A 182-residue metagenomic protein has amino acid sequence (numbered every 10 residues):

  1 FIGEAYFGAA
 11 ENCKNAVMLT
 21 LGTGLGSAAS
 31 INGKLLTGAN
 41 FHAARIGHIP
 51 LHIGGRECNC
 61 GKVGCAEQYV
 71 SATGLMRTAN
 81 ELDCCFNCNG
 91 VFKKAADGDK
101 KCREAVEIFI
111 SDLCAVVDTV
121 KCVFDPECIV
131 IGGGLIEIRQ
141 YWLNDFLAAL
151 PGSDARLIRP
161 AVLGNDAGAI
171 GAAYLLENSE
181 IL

Functional and structural regions predicted by a protein language model:
F1-Y6, G26-A29, I49: Adenylate-forming
Y6-C13, L35, P50-L182: ATP-binding/phosphotransfer module of carbohydrate and carboxylate kinases, centering on a glycine-rich
N15-T20, G26-A28, N59, V130: Short glycine-aspartate micro-motif
V17, G47-I49: Residue-level detector of beta-strand structural context in well-folded domains
G22-G24, L135-I136: Short glycine-rich anion-binding loops that position phosphate/pyrophosphate groups of nucleotides and phosphorylated
G24-G33, G171: Active-site PLP attachment segment
H42-R45: Structural signature of FAD isoalloxazine-binding scaffolds in flavoprotein oxidoreductases
